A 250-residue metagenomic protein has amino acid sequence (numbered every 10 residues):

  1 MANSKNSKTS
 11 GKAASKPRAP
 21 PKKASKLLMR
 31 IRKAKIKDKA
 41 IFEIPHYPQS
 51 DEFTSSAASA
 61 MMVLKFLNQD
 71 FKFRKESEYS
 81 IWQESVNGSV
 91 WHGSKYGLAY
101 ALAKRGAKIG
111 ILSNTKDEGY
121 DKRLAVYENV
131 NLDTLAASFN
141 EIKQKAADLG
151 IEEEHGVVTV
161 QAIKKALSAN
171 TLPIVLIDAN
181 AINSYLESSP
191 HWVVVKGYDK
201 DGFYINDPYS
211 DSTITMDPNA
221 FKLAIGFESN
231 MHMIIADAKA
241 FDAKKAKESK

Functional and structural regions predicted by a protein language model:
A2-D148, G156-V158, L186, D199 (+1 more regions): Active-site-adjacent structural segments surrounding the nucleophilic cysteine of cysteine proteases and isopeptidases
R18-R32, V86, L167-S168, I174 (+1 more regions): Noncatalytic regulatory segments and standalone regulatory/sensor domains
L98-A99, V160-K164, V193, K222: Short amphipathic alpha-helical segments and helix-helix/interface helices
S138-I177, A181: Internal catalytic-core helix/loop-beta-alpha segment that presents or stabilizes conserved functional determinants
